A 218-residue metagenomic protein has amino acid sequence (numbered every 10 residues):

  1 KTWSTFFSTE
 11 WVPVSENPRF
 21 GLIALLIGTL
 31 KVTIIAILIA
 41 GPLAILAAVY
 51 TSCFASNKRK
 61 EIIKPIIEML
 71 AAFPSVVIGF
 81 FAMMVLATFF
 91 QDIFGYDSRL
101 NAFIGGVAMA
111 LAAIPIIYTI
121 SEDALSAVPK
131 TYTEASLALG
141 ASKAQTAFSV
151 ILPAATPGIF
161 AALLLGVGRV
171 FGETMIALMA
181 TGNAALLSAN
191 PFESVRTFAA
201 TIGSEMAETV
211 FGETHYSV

Functional and structural regions predicted by a protein language model:
K1-A36, S56, S204-Y216: Periplasmic/extracellular loop-to-transmembrane helix junction in inner-membrane transport proteins
T2-F20, I78-A112, T181-A184, F192-S194: Membrane-interfacial helix termini and adjacent extracytoplasmic/periplasmic loops of multi-pass transporters
P13, L178-V218: Interhelical loop and adjacent transmembrane-helix boundary motif in polytopic membrane transport permeases
I27, K31-I39, L43, A47 (+1 more regions): Hydrophobic alpha-helical transmembrane segments of multipass integral membrane proteins, especially permease/channel
P42-V49, I66, I104, L111-Y132 (+4 more regions): Membrane-embedded alpha-helices of multi-pass transport/permease systems
L43-A82, T119-I120: Cytoplasmic-entry segments and transmembrane alpha-helices of multi-pass inner-membrane transporters
I120, P129, L137, K143-A180: Transmembrane alpha-helices
E122, S126, K130, L137 (+1 more regions): C-terminal transmembrane helix and the adjacent membrane-cytosol boundary/short C-terminal tail of inner/organellar
